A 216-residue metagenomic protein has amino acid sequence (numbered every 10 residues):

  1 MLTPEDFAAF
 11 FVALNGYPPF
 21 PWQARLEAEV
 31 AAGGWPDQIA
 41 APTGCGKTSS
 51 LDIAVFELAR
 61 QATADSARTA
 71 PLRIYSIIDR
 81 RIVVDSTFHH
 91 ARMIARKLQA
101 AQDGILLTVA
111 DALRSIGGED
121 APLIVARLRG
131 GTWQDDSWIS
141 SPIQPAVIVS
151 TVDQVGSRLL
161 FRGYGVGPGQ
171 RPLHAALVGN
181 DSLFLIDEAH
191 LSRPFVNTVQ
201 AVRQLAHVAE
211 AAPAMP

Functional and structural regions predicted by a protein language model:
M1-P216: N-terminal helicase ATP-binding lobe
